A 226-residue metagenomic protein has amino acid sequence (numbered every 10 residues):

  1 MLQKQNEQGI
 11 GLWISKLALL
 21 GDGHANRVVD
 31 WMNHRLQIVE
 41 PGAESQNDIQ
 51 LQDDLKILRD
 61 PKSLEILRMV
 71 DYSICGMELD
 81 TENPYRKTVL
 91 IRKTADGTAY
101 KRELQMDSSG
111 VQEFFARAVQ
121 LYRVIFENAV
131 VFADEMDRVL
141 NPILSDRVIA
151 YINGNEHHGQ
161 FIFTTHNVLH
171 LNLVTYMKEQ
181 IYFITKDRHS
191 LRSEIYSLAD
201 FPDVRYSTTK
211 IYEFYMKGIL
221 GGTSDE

Functional and structural regions predicted by a protein language model:
M1-F114, G218-L220: Phosphate-coordinating catalytic segments in nucleotide- and nucleic-acid-processing enzymes
E44, S63, A116-V119, V148-A150 (+1 more regions): A generic local structural motif
E82-P84, F126, Y176, R188-H189: Short strand-connecting beta-turns/loops that link adjacent beta-strands
R92-A95, R147-E226: C-terminal lobe/lid and adjacent interdomain/linker elements of RecA-like ASCE P-loop ATPase modules
E103-V131, I143, R147: GG-anchored amphipathic helix commonly corresponding to the ABC/SMC/Rad50 NBD signature/C-loop
D134-M136: Walker B catalytic acidic pair
R138-P142: Conserved D-loop-proximal element of ABC-family nucleotide-binding domains
